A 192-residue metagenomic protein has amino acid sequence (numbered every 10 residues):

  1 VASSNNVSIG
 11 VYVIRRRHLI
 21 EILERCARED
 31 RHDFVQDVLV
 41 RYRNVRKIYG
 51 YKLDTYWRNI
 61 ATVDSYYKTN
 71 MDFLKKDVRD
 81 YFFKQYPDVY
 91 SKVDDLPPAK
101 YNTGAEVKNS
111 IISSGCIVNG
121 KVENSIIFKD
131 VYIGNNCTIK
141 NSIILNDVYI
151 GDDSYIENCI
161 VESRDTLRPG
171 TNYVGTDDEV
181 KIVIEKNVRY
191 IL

Functional and structural regions predicted by a protein language model:
V1-R17, C26: Conserved core of the sugar-phosphate nucleotidyltransferase
R17, R25-L192: Left-handed beta-helix
I20: Nucleotide phosphate-binding site architecture
